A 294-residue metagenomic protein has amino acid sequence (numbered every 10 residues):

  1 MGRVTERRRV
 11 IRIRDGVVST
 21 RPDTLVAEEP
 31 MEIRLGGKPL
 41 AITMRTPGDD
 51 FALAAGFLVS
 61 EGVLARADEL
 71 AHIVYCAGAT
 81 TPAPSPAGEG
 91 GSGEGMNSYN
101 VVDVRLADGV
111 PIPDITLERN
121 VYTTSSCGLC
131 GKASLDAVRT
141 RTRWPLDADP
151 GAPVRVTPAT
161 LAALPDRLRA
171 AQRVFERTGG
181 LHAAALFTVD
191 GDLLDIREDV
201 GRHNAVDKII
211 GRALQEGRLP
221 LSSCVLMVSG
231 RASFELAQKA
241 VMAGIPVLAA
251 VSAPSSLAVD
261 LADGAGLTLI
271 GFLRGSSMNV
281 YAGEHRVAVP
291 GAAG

Functional and structural regions predicted by a protein language model:
M1-P82, E94-A184, T188-V189, L193-I196: Intrinsically disordered, low-complexity regions enriched in acidic/Ser/Thr/Pro/Gln residues
G88-E94: Glycine-biased, low-complexity coil/linker segments
A170, V174-G230: Glycine- and Gly-Pro-enriched alpha-helical subdomains that act as flexible, kink-prone "lid/hinge" or packing modules
H203-Y281, R286-G294: Feature captures the catalytic cores and cofactor-binding loops of soluble hydro-lyases/lyases that act on carboxylate
